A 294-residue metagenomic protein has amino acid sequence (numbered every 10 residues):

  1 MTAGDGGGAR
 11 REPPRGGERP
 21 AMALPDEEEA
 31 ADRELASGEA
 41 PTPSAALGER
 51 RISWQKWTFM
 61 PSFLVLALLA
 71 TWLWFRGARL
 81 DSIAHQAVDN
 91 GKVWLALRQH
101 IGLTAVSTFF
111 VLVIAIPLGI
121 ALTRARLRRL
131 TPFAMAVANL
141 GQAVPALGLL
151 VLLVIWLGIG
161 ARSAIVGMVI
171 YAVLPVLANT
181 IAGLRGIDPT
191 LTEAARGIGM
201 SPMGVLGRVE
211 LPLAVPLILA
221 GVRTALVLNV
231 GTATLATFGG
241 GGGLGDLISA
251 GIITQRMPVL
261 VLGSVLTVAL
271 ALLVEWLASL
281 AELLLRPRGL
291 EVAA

Functional and structural regions predicted by a protein language model:
M1-G102, V106-F109, R286-A294: N-terminal, non-cleaved signal-anchor transmembrane helix
W94-G102, A134, A138-G141, V154 (+5 more regions): Alpha-helical membrane-interface segments at transmembrane helix boundaries
L95-S107, V154-P175, V215, V259-G263: Loop-to-helix entry region at the N-terminal start of transmembrane alpha-helices in multi-pass membrane transporters
I114, A138-A146, V166-I181, R185 (+3 more regions): Faces of alpha-helical transmembrane segments in polytopic inner-membrane proteins
L118-L153, A178-R185, E193: Cytoplasmic-entry segments and transmembrane alpha-helices of multi-pass inner-membrane transporters
I170, P202-A236, P258, L262 (+2 more regions): Transmembrane alpha-helices
L184-T190, A194-A214, G240-G242, I253: Short helix-to-coil transition segments within interhelical loops that connect adjacent transmembrane helices
L244-E282: Hydrophobic alpha-helical transmembrane segments of polytopic membrane proteins
